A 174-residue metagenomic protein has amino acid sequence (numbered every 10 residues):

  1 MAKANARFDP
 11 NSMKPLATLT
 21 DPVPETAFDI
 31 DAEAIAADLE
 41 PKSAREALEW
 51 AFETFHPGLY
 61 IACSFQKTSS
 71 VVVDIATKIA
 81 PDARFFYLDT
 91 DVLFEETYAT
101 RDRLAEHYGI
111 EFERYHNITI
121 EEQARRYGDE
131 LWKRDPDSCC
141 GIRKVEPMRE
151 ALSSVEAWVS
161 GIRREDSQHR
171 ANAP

Functional and structural regions predicted by a protein language model:
A2-P174: ATP-dependent adenylation/nucleotidyltransferase module used to activate substrates
